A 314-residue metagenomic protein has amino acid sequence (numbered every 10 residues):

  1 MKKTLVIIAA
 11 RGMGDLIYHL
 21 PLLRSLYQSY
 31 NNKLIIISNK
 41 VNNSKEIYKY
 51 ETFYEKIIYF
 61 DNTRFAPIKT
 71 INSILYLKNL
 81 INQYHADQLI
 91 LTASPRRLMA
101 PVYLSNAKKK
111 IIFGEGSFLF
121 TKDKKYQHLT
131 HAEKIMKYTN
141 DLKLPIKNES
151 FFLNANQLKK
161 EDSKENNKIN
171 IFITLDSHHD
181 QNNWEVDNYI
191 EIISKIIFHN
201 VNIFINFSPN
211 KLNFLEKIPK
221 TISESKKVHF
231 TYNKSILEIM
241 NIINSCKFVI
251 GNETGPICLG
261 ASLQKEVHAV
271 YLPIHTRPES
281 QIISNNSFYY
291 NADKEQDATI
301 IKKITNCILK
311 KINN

Functional and structural regions predicted by a protein language model:
I7-L20, S44, H178-E185: A short, glycine/small-residue-rich beta-strand->loop->alpha-helix junction that serves as a flexible
L16-Y27, V41-E46, Y50, I192: Short amphipathic alpha-helix
N32-V41, I203-S208, Y271: Short internal beta-strands
K33-K69, S287-N291: Conserved nucleotide-sugar phosphate-binding/catalytic loop shared by glycosyltransferases and other
Y50, I112-F113, K125-L129, C258-N314: Nucleotide-sugar donor-binding patch of glycosyltransferase catalytic domains
K56-F152, F172-L175, I274-R277: Conserved nucleotide-diphosphate donor binding/catalytic pocket of glycan-assembly enzymes
A155-F214: Active-site donor-nucleotide binding/catalytic segment of nucleotide-sugar enzymes
I190-H268: Donor-binding and catalytic core of enzymes assembling or modifying cell-surface/extracellular glycoconjugates
